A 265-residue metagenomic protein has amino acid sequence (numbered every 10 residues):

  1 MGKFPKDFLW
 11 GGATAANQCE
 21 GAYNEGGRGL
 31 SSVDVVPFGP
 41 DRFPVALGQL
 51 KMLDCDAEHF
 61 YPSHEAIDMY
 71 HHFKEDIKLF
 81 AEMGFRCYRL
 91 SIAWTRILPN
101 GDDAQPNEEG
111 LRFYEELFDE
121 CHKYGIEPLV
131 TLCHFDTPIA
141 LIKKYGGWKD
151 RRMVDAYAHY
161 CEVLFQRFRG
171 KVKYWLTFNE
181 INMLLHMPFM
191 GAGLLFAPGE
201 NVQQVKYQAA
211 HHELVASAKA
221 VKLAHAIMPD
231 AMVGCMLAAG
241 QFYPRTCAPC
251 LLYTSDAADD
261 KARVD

Functional and structural regions predicted by a protein language model:
M1-I77, A81-M83, I97-S255: Non-catalytic scaffold segments within catalytic domains of secreted glycoside hydrolases
Y253-D265: Single conserved hydrophobic/aromatic residue that forms the stacking wall/gate of nucleotide- or nucleobase-binding
